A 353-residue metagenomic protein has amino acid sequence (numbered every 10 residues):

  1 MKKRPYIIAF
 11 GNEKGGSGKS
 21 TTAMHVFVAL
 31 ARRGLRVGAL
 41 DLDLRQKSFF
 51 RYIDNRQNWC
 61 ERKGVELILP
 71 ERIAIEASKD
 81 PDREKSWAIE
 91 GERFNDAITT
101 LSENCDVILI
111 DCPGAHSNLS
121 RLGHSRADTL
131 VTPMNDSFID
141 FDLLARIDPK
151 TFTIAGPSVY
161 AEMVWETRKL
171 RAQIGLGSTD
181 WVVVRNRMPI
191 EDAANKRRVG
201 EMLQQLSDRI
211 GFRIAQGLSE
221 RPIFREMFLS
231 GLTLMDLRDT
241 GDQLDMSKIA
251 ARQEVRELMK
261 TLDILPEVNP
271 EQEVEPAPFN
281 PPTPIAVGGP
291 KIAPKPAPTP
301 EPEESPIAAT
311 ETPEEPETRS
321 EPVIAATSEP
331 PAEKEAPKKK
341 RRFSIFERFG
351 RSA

Functional and structural regions predicted by a protein language model:
K2-K3, Q173-A353: C-terminal lobe/tail of nucleotide-utilizing enzymes
I7, G11-S17, V28-I108, G114 (+2 more regions): P-loop/Walker-type NTP enzyme "switch/lid" segment
T22: Hydrophobic positions on the alpha1 helix immediately C-terminal to the Walker A/P-loop
H25, A29, L122: Active-site signature of alpha/beta-hydrolase-fold catalytic machinery across serine- and Asp/Cys-nucleophile hydrolases
R33, P113-Q216: Conserved catalytic-core segment of NTP-binding enzymes
K47-S48, F141, R225-E226: A short beta-to-alpha transition loop/helix N-cap that caps and shapes the active-site region
I53, L143, F228: Short, flexible helix/strand-to-coil boundary loops that buttress conserved ligand/catalytic motifs in alpha/beta
